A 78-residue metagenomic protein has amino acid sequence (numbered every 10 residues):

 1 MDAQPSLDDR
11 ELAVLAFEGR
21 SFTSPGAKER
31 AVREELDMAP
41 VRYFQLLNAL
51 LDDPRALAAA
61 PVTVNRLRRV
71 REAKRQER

Functional and structural regions predicted by a protein language model:
M1-L12: Short, Lys/Arg-enriched anionic-surface-contact patches
L12-L67, R71: Amphipathic, hydrophobic secondary-structure cores in small proteins
V70-R78: Long, intrinsically disordered, low-complexity Ser/Thr/Pro-rich regulatory/activation regions of nuclear proteins
